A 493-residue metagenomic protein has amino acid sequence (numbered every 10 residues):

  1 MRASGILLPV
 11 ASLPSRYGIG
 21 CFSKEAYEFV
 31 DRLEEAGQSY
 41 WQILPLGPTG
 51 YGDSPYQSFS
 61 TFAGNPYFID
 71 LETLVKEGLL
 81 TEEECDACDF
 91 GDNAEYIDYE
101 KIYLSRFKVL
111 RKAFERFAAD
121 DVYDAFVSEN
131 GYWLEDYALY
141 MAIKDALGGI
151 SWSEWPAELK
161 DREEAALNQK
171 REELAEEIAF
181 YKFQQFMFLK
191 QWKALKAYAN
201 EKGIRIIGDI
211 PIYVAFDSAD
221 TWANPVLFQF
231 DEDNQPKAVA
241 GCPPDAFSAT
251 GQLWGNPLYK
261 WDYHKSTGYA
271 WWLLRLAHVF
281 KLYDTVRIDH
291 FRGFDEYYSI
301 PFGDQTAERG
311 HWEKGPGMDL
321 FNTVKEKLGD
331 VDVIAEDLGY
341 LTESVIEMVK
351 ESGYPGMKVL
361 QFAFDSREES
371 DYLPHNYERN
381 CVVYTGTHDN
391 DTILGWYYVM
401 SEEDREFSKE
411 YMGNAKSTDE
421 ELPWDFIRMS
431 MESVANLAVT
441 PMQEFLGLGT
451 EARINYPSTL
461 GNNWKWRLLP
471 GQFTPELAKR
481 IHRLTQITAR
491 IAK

Functional and structural regions predicted by a protein language model:
M1-L79: Trp/Phe/Arg-rich N-terminal binding region typifying the photolyase-homology
P9, S15, D53-Q185, V214-V439 (+2 more regions): Alpha-amylase-like alpha-glycosidases and glucanotransferases acting on alpha-linked glucans and related
K24-D31, A125, K190-Y198, W272-L274 (+1 more regions): Short alpha-helical segments and helix-capping/turn motifs at coil-helix boundaries
E34, W192-K202, K325, V349-K350: Surface-exposed amphipathic alpha-helices with a cationic face
E35, L159, A166, W466 (+2 more regions): Domain-scale activation on soluble regions of proteins
L44, R205-I207, P211, T285 (+1 more regions): Outer-envelope exported proteins of Gram-negative bacteria
Y181, F186-V214: Conserved, well-ordered alpha-helix/loop/beta-strand core segments that scaffold catalytic motifs
